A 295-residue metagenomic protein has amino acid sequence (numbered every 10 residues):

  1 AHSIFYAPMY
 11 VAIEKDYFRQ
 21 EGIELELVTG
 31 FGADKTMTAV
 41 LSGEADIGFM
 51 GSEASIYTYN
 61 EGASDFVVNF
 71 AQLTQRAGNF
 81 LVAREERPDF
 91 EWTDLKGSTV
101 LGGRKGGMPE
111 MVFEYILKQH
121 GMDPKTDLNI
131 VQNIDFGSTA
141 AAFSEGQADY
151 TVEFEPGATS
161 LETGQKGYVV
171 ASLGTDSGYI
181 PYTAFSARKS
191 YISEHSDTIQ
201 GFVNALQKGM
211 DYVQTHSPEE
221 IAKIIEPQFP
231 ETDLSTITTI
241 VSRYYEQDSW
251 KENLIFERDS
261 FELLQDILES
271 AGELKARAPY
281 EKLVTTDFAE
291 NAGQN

Functional and structural regions predicted by a protein language model:
A1-N133, A142, D149-P156, V170-L173 (+1 more regions): Short, glycine-/small- and polar/acidic-enriched structural segments that line small-molecule recognition paths
S3, G30-D34, F49, G103 (+6 more regions): Soluble non-cytosolic domains of exported or imported proteins
K15, E21, H120, G164 (+2 more regions): Residues at alpha-helix termini
S52-E53, M111, F185-S186, E219-K223 (+1 more regions): A generic alpha-helix surface/boundary motif
D135-F229: Pocket-lining segment of extracytoplasmic ligand-binding domains
S193-K275: Secondary-structure end/capping motifs
E262-N295: Conserved C-terminal helix/tail region of periplasmic/extracytoplasmic solute-binding proteins
